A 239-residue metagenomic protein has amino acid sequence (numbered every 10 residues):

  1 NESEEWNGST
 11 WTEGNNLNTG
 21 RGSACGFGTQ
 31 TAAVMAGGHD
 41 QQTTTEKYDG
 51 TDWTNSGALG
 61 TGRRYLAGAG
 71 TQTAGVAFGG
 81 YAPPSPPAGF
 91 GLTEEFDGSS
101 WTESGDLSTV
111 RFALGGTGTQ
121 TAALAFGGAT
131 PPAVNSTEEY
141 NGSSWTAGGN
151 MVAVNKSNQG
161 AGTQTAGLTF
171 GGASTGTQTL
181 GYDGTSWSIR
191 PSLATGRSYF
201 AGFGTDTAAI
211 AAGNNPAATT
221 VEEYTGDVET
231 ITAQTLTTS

Functional and structural regions predicted by a protein language model:
N1-S239: Polar, enzyme-active/binding microenvironments
